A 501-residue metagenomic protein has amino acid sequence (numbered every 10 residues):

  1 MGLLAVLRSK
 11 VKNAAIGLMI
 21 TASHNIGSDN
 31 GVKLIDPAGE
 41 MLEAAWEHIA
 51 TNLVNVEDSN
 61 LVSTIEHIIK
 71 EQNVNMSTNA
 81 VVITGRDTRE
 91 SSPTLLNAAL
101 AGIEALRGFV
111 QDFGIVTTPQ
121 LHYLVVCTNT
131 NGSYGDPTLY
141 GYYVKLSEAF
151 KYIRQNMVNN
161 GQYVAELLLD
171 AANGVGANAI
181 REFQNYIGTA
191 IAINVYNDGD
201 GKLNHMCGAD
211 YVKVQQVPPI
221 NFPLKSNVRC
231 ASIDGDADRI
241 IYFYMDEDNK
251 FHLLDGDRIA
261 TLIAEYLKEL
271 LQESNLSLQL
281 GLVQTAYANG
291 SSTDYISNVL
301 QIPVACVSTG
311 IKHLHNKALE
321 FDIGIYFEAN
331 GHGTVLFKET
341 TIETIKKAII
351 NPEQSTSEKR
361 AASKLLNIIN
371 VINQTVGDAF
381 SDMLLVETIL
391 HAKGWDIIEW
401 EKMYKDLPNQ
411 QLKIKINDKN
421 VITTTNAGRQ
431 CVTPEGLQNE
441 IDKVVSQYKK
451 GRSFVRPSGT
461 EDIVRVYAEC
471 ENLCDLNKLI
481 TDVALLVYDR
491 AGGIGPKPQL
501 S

Functional and structural regions predicted by a protein language model:
M1-Q120: Long, structured ligand/cofactor-binding scaffold of large enzymes
L4, P37-A38, T51, D87-T130 (+2 more regions): Phosphate-binding chemistry for phosphorylated carbohydrates and sugar-nucleotides
G17-I20, I325-F327, S453-P457: Zn-dependent metallopeptidase/amidohydrolase metal-coordination segment
M19, V81-T88, E166-A172, R465-E469: Short glycine-rich or small-residue beta-strand-to-loop segments that form or flank ligand, phosphate, metal/Fe-S
G27, S77-N79, V116-P119, G235-A237 (+3 more regions): Short Gly/Ser/Thr- and Asp/Glu-enriched loop/turn motifs at secondary-structure junctions
N30-L34, I241-Y242, V464-E469: A short beta-strand motif that forms the metal-chelation/ATP-contact edge of phosphoryl-transfer active sites
P37-M41, T88, E247-D248, N420 (+1 more regions): A generic structural motif
S357-A361, L365-I368, T375, I389-S501: Catalytic-core signal marking the mid-to-C-terminal active-site face
